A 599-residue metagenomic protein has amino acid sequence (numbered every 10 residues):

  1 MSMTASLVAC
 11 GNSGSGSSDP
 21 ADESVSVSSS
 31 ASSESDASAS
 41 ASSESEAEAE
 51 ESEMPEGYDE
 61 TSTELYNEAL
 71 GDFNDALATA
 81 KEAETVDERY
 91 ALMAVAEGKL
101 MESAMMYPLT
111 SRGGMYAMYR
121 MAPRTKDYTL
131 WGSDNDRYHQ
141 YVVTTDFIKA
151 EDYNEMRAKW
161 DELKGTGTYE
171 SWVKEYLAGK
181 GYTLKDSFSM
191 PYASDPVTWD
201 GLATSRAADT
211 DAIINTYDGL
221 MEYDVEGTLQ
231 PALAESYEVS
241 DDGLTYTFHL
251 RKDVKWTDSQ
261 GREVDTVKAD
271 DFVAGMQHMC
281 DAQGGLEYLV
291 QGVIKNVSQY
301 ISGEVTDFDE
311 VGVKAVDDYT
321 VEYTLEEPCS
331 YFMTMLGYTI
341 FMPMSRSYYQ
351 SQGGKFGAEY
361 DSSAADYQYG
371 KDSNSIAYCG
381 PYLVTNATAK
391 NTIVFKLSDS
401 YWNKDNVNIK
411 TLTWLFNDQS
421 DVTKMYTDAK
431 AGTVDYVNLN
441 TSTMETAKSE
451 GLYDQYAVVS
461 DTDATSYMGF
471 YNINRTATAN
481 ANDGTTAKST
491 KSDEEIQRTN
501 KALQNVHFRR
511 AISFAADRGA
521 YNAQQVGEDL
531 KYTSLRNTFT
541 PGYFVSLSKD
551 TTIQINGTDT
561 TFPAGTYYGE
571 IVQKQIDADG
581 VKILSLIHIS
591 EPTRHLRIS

Functional and structural regions predicted by a protein language model:
C10-D19: Bacterial lipoprotein signal-peptidase II cleavage site
E48-F188, Y192-W199, A208-A212, A511-Y567: Detector for C-terminal structural segments
E84-E102, V264, K268-A274, D318-T324 (+5 more regions): Alpha-helical secondary-structure segments
E88, E235-V290, V316, E322-T324 (+3 more regions): Aromatic- and charge-enriched surface segment that lines or borders ligand/interaction sites
M121, D271, H278-A358, T388: Surface-exposed binding/hinge segments that line and control ligand-binding clefts or catalytic entry sites
P191-D241, Q277, A377: N-terminal lobe/hinge region of extracytoplasmic solute-binding protein
Y369-D372, S400-E450, D463: Ligand-site clamp/hinge motif
I587-S599: Single conserved hydrophobic/aromatic residue that forms the stacking wall/gate of nucleotide- or nucleobase-binding
